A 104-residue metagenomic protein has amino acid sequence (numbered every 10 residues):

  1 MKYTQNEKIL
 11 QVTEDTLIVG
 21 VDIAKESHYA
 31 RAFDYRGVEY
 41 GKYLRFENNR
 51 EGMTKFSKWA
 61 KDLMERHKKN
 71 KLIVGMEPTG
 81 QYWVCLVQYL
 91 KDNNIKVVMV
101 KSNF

Functional and structural regions predicted by a protein language model:
M1-F104: Phosphate- and other anionic-substrate recognition elements at nucleic-acid/protein interfaces
